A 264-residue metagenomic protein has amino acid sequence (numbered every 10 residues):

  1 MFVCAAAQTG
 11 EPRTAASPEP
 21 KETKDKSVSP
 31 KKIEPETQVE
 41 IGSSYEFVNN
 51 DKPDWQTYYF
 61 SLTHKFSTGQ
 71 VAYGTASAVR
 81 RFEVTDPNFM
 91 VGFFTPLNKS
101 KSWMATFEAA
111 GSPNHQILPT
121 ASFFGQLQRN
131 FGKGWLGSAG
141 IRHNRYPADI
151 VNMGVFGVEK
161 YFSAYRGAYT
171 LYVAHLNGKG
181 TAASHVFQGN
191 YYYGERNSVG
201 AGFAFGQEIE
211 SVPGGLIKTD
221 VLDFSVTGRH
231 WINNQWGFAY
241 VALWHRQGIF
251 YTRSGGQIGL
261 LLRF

Functional and structural regions predicted by a protein language model:
M1-Q38, S67, K101: Cleavable N-terminal export/targeting peptides
P12, S163, R253-F264: Outer-membrane beta-barrel "beta-signal"
T37-V39, T68-G74, K99-T106, K133-A139 (+3 more regions): Repeated loop/turn-to-beta-strand initiation elements of outer-membrane beta-barrel proteins
V39, Q56-F60, P87-V91, A109 (+9 more regions): Hydrophobic, lipid-facing positions within transmembrane beta-strands of outer-membrane proteins
G42-V48, S77-R81, F94, E108-N114 (+5 more regions): Outer-membrane beta-barrel pore domains and translocons
F47-Q56, A78-P87, G111-A121, H143-N152 (+3 more regions): Solvent-exposed loop/turn segments connecting transmembrane beta-strands in outer-membrane beta-barrel proteins
H64, T95-L97, R129, E159-K160 (+3 more regions): Residue-level signature of outer-membrane beta-barrel architecture
P113-H115, Q188-N190, G194-G237, V241-A242: Outer membrane beta-barrel transmembrane domains
